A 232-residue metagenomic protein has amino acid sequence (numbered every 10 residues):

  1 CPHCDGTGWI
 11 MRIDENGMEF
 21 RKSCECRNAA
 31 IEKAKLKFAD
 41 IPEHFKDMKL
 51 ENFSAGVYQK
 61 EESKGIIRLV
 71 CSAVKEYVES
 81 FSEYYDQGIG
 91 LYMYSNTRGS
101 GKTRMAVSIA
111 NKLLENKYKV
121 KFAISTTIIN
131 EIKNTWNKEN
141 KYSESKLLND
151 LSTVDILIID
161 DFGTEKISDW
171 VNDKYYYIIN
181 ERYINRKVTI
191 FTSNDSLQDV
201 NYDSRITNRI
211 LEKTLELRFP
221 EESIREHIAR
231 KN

Functional and structural regions predicted by a protein language model:
P2-H44: Interdomain "pre-motor" coupling segment immediately N-terminal to P-loop NTPase/helicase cores
C26-E76: Charged, amphipathic alpha-helical linker segments immediately N-terminal to NTP-binding catalytic cores
K60-C71, Y94-T97, N111-T153: Short glycine-rich substrate-engagement loop in P-loop NTPases that contacts/grips substrate
A73-Y85: Pre-Walker A adenine-sensing motif
E79-S82, N130-L157, D173, Y177-E181 (+1 more regions): Conserved alpha-helical scaffold flanking the Walker A/P-loop in AAA+ ATPase domains
Y85-A106: Walker A/P-loop nucleotide-binding motif
Y118-K119, T153-I156, N185-F191: Loop/turn-to-beta-strand initiation segments
N130-T135, T164-N232: Replace "adjacent to P-loop NTPase cores in ATP/GTP-dependent enzymes" with "adjacent to NTP-binding cores
